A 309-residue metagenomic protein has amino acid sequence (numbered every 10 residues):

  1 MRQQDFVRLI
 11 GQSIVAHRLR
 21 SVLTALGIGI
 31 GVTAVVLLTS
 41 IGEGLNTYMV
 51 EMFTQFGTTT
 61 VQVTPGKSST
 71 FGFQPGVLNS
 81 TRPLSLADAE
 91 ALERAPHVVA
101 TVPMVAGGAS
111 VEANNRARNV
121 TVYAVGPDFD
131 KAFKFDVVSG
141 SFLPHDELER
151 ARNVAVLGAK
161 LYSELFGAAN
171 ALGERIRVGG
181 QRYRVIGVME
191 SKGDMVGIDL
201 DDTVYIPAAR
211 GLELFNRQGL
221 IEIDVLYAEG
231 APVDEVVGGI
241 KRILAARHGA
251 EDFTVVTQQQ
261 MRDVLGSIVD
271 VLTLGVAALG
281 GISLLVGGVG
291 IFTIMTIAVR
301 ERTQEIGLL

Functional and structural regions predicted by a protein language model:
F6-V15, D88-L92: A short amphipathic helical element positioned immediately N-terminal to and/or at the very start of a transmembrane
H17-L45, S267-Q304: Hydrophobic alpha-helical transmembrane segments of multi-pass inner-membrane transport and secretion
G42-T121, D128-K131, S163-E164, L212-N216 (+4 more regions): Hydrophobic, regular-secondary-structure patches
Q62, V102, G187, D224 (+1 more regions): Residues embedded in well-ordered beta-strands within globular domains across many folds
T70-G76, S110-A113, D146, G193-G197 (+1 more regions): A short acidic, helix-capping loop that chelates divalent metal ions and anchors anionic groups
P127-L143, R152-G249: Mid-to-C-terminal secondary-structure elements that act as membrane-proximal/extracytoplasmic interface segments
G239-I240, A246-G280: Peri-transmembrane interface segments
I306-L309: Helix-loop-helix units of permease transmembrane domains in multi-pass membrane transporters, especially ABC
